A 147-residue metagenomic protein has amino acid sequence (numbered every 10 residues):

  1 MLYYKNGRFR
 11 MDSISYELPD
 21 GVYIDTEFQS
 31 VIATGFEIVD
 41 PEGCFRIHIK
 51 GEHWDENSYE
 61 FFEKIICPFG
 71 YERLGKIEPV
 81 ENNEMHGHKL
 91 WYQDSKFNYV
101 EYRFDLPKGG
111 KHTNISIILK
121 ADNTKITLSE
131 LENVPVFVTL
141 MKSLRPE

Functional and structural regions predicted by a protein language model:
M1-R8, K120-K125: Short, compositionally biased strand/turn segments that nucleate or flank brief secondary-structure elements
N6-K64, D94-F97: Secretory pathway targeting signatures of secreted, lumenal, and periplasmic proteins
G7, I14, I77, H88-L90 (+1 more regions): Generic beta-strand hydrophobic packing signal
G21-Y23, E27, Y71-G75, G87 (+1 more regions): Short glycine-aromatic motifs
V22, I115-E147: Surface-exposed amphipathic alpha-helical segments
R46, H112-S116: Short hydrophobic-acidic sequence motifs that mark active-site Asp/Glu residues
E63-T113: Signature of long, low-cysteine stretches enriched in small and polar/charged residues
